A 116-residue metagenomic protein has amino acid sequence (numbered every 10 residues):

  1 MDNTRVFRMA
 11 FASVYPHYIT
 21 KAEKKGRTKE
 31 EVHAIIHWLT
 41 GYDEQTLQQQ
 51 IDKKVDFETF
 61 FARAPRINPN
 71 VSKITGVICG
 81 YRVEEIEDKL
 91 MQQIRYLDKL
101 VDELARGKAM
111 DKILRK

Functional and structural regions predicted by a protein language model:
M1-K116: A charge-rich, low-complexity, intrinsically flexible signal that marks solvent-exposed coils, linkers, repeats
